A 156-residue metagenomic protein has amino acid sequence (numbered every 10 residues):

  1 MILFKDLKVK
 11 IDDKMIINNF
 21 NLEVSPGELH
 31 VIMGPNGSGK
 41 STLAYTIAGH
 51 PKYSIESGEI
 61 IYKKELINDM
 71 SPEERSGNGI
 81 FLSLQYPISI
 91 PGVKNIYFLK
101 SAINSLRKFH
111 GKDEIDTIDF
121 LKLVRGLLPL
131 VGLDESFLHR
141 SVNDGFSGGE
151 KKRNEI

Functional and structural regions predicted by a protein language model:
I2-F4, I16-N19: Conserved structural motif at the start of ABC-family nucleotide-binding domains
I11, V24-P26: Conserved hydrophobic segment flanking the Walker A/P-loop of ABC-type ATPase nucleotide-binding domains
K14-I17, E74: Short coil-to-beta microelement around the adenine-binding A-loop and adjacent beta1/P-loop entry of ABC ATPase
M33-P35: The feature captures the beta-strand-to-loop junction immediately N-terminal to the Walker
L43, E155-I156: Hydrophobic anchor residue at the start of the ABC signature
A48: Helix-to-loop junction immediately C-terminal to a conserved catalytic motif
E59-R75, N143: ABC ATPase NBD Q-loop/coupling interface
I88-E155: ABC-family P-loop ATPase nucleotide-binding domains
